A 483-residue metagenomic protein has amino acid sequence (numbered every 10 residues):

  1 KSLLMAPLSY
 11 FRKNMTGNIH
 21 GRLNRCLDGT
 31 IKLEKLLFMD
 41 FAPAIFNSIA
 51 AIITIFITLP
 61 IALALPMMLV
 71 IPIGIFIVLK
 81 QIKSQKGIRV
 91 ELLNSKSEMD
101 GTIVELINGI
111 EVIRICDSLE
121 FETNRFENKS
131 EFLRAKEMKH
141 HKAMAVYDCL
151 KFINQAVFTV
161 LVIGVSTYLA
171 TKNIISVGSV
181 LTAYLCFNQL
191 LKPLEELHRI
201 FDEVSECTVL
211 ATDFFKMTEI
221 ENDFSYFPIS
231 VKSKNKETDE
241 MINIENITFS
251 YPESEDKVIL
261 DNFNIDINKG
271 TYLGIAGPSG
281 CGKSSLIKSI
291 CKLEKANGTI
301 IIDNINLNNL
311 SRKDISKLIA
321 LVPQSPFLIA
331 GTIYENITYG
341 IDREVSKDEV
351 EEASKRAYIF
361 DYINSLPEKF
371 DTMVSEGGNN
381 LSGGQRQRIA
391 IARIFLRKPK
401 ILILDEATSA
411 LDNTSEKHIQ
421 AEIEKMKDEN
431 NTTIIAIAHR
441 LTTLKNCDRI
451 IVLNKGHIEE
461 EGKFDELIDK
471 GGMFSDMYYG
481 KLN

Functional and structural regions predicted by a protein language model:
L4-I49, N108: Juxtamembrane loop-to-helix connectors within ABC transporter transmembrane domains
R12-N18, E91-H140: Loop segments that connect adjacent transmembrane helices in multi-pass transporters
M39-E91, V162-I175, K192: Transmembrane helices of ABC transporter permease
M67-I73, I77, M144-V160, G164 (+1 more regions): Hydrophobic alpha-helical segments in the permease module
M99, R114, S118, K142 (+2 more regions): Cytosolic ends of transmembrane helices, especially the final helix of ABC transmembrane type-1 domains
S285, I319-S325, N336, A353-A357 (+1 more regions): ABC-family ATPase nucleotide-binding domain "signature/switch" substructure
I290-K292: Helix-to-loop junction immediately C-terminal to a conserved catalytic motif
P323-M373, A421, M473-D476, L482: Conserved "ABC signature" C-loop
